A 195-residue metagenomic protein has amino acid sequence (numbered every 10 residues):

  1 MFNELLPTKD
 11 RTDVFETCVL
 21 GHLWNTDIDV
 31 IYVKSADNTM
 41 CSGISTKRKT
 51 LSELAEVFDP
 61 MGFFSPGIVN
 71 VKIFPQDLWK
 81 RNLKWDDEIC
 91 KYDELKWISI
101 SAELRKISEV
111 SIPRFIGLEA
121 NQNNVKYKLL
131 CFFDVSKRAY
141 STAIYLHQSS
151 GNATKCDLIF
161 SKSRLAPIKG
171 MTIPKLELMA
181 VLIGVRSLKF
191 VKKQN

Functional and structural regions predicted by a protein language model:
M1, G67, F74-D77, K137-S141 (+3 more regions): Flexible loop/turn segments at secondary-structure boundaries
M1-D13: Short, conserved micro-motifs composed of acidic
V14-N123, K128, A143: C-terminal reverse transcriptase regions that engage the nucleic-acid substrate
V19, Y127, C131-C156: Acidic, metal-ligating active-site segments
W24-N25, N38, S136-R138, H147-S149 (+1 more regions): Conserved beta-strand elements of beta-rich interaction domains across eukaryotes, especially beta-propellers
D59, D134, E177: Acidic active-site catalytic centers that drive phospho-/nucleotidyl reactions and related ester hydrolyses
H147-M179, I183: A short, polar/acidic, helix/strand-boundary loop motif
E177-N195: Metal-dependent nuclease catalytic cores in nucleic-acid-processing enzymes, especially RNase H-like/related
